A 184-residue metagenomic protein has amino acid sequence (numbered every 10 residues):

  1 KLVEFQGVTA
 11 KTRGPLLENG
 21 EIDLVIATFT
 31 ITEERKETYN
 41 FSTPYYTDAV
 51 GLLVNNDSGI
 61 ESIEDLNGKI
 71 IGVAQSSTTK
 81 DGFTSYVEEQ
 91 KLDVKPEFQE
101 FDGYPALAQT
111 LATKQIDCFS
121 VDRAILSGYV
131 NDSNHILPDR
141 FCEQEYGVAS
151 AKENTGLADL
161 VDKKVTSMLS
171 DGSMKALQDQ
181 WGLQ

Functional and structural regions predicted by a protein language model:
K1-T28: Extracytoplasmic small-molecule ligand-binding "clamshell" domains of the periplasmic binding protein/Venus flytrap
L2-T9, V94-G103: Short beta-strand-to-loop elements that line the ligand-binding cleft of bilobed periplasmic-binding protein-like
L17-E18, L66, L111-A112, V148 (+1 more regions): Hydrophobic residues within well-ordered alpha-helices
T28-E37, G82-S85, Q109-C142: A ligand-binding cleft/hinge motif common to bilobed small-molecule-binding domains
Y46-V54, R123-T166, L183-Q184: Periplasmic-binding protein-like
V54-I71: Flexible hinge/capping segments at coil-to-helix
K69-S76, A151: Short beta-strand->loop
T78-F98, N131-R140, T166-Q184: Ligand-binding clefts/hinges and TM-proximal coupling segments of bilobed small-molecule sensing domains
